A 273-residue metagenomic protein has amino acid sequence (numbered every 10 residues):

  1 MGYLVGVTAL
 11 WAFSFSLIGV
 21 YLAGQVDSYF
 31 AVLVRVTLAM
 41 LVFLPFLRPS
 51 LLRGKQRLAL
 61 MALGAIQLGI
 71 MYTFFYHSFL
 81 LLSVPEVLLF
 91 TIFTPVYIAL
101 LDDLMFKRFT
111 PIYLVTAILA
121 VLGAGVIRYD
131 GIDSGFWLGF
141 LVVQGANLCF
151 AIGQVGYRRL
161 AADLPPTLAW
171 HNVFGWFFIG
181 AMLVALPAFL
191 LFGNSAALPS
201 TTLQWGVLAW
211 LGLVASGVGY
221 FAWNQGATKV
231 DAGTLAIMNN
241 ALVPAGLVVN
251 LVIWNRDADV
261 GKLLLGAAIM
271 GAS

Functional and structural regions predicted by a protein language model:
M1-V7, R48-F75, L138-A146, L198-V218 (+2 more regions): Loop-to-transmembrane-helix transition segments
L10, S14-F15, L44-E86, T91 (+2 more regions): Specific transmembrane alpha-helical segments of multi-pass solute transporters/efflux pumps, especially DMT/EamA
F13, L17-V20, L38-G54, V121-G135 (+3 more regions): Membrane-interface helix-cap regions at the ends of transmembrane helices in multi-pass membrane proteins
G19, M40-F43, I98-A99, I132-G193: Transmembrane alpha-helical segments that form core, pore/gating elements of small-molecule transporters/exporters
Y21, A31, S78, L104-F109 (+4 more regions): Hydrophobic/aromatic residues within transmembrane alpha-helices of multi-pass small-molecule transporters
F30-M40, Y76-R108, L114, A146 (+1 more regions): Specific alpha-helical transmembrane segments that line the substrate/conduction pathway and gating interfaces
L33, V87-F93, Y157-M182, L213-V252: Helix-helix packing/entry segments at the starts of transmembrane helices
F43, F93, F109-Y129, N240-A241 (+2 more regions): Hydrophobic transmembrane alpha-helices of multi-pass small-molecule transport proteins
